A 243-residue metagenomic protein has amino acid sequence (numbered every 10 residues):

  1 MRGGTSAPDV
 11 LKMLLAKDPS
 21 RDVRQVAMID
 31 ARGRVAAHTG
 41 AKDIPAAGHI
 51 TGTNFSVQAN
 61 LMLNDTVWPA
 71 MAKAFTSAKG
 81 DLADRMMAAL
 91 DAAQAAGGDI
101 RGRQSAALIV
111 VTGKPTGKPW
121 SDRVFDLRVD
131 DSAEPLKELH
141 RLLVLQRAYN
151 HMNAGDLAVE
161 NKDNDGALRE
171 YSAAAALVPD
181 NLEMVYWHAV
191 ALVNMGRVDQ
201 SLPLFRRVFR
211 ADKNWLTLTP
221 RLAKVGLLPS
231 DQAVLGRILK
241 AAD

Functional and structural regions predicted by a protein language model:
M1-R101, L108, D130-N161, A176: Alpha/propeptide regions of enzymes that mature by internal proteolysis
N153, W187, R221-L222: Canonical tetratricopeptide repeat
D156-L157, V190, K224: Residue-level recognition of tetratricopeptide repeat
P179, R210-N214: Short coil turns that delineate tetratricopeptide repeat
